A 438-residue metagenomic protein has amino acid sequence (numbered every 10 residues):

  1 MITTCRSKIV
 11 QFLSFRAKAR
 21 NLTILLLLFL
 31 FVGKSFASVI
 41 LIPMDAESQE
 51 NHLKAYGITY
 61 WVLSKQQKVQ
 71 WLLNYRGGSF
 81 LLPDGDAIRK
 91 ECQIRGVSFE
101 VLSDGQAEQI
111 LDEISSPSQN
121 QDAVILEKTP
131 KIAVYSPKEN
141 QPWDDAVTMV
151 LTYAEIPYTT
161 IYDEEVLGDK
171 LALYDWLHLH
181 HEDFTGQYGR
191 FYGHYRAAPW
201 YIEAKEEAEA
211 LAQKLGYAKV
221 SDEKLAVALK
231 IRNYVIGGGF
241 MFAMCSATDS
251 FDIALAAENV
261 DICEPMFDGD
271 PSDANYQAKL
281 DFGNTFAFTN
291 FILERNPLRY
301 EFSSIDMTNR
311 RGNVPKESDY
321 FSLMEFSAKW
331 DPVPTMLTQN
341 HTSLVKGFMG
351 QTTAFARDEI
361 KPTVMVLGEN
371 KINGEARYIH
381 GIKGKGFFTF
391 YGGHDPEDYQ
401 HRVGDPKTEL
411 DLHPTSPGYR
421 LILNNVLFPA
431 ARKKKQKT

Functional and structural regions predicted by a protein language model:
M1, S7, R20-T23: A cross-taxon signal for low-complexity, glycine/charged-rich
C5, A37-D145, G393: Hydrophobic targeting/anchoring helices
S38-M44, E50-L81, E359-T438: Extracellular ligand-binding/catalytic regions of CAZymes and related secreted enzymes and adhesion modules
I40, M44-E50, F80-K90, N140-T248 (+1 more regions): Helical hinge/lid and interdomain linker segments adjacent to catalytic or ligand-binding clefts that mediate domain
D145, T152, D249, K279-H401: Catalytic beta-strand/loop cores that center a nucleophilic Ser/Cys/Thr and support acyl-enzyme chemistry
R190-E325: A glycine-rich, often tryptophan-bearing local segment used as a flexible ligand/cofactor-contacting loop or short
